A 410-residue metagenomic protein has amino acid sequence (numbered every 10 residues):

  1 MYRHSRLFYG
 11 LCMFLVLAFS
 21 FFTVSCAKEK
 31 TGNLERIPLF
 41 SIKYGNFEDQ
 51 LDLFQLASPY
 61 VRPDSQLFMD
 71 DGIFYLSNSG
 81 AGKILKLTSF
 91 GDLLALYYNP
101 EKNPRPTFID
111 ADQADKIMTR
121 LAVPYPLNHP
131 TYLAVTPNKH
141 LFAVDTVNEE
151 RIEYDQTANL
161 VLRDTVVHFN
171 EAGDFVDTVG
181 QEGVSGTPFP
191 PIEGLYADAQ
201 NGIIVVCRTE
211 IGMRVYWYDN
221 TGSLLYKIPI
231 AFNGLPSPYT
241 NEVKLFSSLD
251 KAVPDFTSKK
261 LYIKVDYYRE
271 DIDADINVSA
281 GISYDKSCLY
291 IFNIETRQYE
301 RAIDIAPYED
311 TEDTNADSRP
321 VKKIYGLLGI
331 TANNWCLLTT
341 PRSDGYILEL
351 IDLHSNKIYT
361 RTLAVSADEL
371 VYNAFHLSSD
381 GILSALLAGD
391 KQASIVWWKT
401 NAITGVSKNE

Functional and structural regions predicted by a protein language model:
M1-L7: N-terminal secretory signal peptides that target proteins for export/translocation
G10-F21: Bacterial N-terminal signal peptides
C26-E410: Eukaryotic scaffold repeat domains enriched in small/polar residues
